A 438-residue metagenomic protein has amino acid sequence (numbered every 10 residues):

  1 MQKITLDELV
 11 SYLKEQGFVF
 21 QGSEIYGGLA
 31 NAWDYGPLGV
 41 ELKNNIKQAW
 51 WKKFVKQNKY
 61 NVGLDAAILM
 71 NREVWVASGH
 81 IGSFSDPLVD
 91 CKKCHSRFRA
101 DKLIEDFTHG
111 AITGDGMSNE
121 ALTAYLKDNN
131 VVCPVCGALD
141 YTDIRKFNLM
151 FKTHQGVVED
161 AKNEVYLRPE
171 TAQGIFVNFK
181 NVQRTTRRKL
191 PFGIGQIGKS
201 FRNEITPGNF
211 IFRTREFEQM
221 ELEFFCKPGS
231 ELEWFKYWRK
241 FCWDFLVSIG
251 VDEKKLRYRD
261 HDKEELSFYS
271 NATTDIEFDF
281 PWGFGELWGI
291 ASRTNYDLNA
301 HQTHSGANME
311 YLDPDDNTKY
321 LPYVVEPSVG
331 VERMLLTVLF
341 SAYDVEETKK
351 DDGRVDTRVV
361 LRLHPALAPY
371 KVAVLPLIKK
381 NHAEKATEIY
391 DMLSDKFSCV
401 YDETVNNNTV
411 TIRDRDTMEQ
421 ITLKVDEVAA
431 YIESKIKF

Functional and structural regions predicted by a protein language model:
M1-F438: NTP/phosphate- and nucleic-acid-binding module
